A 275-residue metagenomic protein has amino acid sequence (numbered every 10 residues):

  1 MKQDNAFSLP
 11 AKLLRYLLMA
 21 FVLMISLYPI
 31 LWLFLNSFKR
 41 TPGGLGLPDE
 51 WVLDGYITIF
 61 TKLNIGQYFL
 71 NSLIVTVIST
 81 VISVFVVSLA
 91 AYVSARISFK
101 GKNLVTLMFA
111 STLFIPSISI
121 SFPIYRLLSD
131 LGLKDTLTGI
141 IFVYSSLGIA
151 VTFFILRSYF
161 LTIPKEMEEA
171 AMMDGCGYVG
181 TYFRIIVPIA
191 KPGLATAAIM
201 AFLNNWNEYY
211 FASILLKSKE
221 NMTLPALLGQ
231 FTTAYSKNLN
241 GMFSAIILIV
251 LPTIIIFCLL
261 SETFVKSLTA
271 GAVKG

Functional and structural regions predicted by a protein language model:
Q3-G275: A structural signal for multi-pass alpha-helical bundles of membrane permease subunits that mediate small-molecule
